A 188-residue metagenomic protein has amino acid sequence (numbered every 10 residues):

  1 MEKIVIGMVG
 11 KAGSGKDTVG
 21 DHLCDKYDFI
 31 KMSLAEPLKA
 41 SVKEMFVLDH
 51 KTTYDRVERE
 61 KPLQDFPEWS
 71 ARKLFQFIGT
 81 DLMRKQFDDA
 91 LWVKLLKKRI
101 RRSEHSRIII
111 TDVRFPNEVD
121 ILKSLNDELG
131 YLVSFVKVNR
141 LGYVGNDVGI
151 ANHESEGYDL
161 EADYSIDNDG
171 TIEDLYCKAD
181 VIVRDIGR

Functional and structural regions predicted by a protein language model:
E2-I6: Extreme N-terminal starter segment of soluble prokaryotic enzymes
V9, L34, T111-V113: Short His-Asn-centered micro-motif
V9-A12, W69, L95, G130-R188: Small-molecule kinase domains that catalyze NTP-dependent phosphoryl transfer to phosphate-bearing small molecules
K16: Conserved lysine of the Walker
V19: Hydrophobic positions on the alpha1 helix immediately C-terminal to the Walker A/P-loop
D25-M32: Post-Walker A helix-loop "phosphate-sensing" segment adjacent to the P-loop in P-loop NTPases
I30, L91-A151: ATP-dependent NMP and nucleoside kinases share a basic, alpha-helical "lid"
E36-R107: ATP-dependent small-molecule kinase phosphotransfer cores that center on conserved nucleotide phosphate-binding segments
